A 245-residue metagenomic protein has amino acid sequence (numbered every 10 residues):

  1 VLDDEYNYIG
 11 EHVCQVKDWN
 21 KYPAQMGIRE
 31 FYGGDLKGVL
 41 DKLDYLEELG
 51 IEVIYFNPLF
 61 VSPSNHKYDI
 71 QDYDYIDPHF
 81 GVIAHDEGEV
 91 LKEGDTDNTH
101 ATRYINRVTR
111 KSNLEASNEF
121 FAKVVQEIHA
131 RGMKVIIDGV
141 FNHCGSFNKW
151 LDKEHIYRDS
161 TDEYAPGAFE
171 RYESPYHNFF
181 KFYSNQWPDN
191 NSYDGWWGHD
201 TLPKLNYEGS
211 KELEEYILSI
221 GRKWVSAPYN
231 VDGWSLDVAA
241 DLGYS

Functional and structural regions predicted by a protein language model:
V1-E52, L59-P228: Substrate-binding/active-site clefts of carbohydrate-active enzymes
Y55, I136, S235-D237: Conserved beta-strand positions in the central sheet of alpha/beta enzyme cores
H143, A239-S245: Acidic-and-aromatic substrate-binding clefts and catalytic sites of carbohydrate-active enzymes
